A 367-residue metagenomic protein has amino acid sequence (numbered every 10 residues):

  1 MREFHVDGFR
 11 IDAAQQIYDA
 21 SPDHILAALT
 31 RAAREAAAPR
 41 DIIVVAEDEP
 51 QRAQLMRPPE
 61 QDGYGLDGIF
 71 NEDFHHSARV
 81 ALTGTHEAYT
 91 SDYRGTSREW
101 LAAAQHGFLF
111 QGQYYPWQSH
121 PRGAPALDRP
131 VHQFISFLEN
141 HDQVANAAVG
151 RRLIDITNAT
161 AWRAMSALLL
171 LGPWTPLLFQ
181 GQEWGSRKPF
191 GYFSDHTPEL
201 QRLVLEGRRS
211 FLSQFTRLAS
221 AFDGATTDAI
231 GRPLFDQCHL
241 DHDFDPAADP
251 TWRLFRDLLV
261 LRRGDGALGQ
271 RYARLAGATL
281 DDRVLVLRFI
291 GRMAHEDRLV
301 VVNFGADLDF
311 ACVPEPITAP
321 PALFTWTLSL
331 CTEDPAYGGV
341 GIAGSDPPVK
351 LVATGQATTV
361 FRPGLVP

Functional and structural regions predicted by a protein language model:
M1-F9: An active-site-proximal structural segment forming one wall of the substrate-binding cleft that immediately precedes
D7, L26-A219, I290-G291, V300-G305: Conserved alpha/beta catalytic core and glycan-binding cleft of carbohydrate-active enzymes
Q16-D23: Acidic-and-aromatic substrate-binding clefts and catalytic sites of carbohydrate-active enzymes
D19, Q54, D309: Glycine/Thr-rich phosphate-binding loops of Rossmann-like dinucleotide-binding domains
R151, D155-R163, L168-L178, Q182-P367: Carbohydrate-interacting/catalytic domains
